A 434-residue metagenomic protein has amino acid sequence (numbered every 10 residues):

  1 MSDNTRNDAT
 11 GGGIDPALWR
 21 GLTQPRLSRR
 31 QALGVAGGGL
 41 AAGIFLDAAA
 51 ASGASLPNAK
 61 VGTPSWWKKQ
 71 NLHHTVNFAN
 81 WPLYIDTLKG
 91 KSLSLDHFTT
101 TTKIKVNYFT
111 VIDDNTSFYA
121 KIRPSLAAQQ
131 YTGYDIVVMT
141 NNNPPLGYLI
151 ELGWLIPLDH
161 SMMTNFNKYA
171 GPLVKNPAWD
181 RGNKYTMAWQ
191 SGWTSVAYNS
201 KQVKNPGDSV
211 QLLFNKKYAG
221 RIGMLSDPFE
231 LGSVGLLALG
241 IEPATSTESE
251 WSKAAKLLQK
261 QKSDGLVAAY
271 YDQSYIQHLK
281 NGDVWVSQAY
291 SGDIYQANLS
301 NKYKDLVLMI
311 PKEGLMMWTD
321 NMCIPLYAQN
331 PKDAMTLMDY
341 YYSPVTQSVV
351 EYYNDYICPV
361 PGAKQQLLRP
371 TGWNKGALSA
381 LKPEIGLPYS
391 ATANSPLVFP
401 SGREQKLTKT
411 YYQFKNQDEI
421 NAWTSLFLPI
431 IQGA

Functional and structural regions predicted by a protein language model:
M1-L27: N-terminal secretory signal peptides
G21-Q31, A41-S65: N-terminal twin-arginine translocation
L56-P144: Early extracytoplasmic/lumenal segment of secretory-pathway proteins
W67, Q130-V138, I156-S195, R221: A structural signal for short loop-to-beta-strand junctions that line the ligand-binding cleft of periplasmic/secreted
L146, R221-D227, L231-G235, P243-M309: Ligand-binding pocket segment of bilobal, Venus flytrap-like solute-binding proteins
S195-Q202, L236-I241, W318-D333, V349-Y352: A bilobed periplasmic-binding-protein/Venus flytrap-type ligand-binding module shared by bacterial periplasmic
P325-R403: Mature extracytoplasmic/periplasmic domains
A391-A434: Conserved C-terminal helix/tail region of periplasmic/extracytoplasmic solute-binding proteins
